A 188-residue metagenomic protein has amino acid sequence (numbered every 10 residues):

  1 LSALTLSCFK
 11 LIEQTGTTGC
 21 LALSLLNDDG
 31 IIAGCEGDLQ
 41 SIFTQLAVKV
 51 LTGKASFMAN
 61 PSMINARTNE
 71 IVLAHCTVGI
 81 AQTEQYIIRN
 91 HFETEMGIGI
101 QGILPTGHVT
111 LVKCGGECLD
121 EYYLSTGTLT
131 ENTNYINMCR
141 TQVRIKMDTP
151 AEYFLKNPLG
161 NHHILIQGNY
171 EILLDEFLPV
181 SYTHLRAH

Functional and structural regions predicted by a protein language model:
L1-G37: Long, internal scaffold/assembly segments composed of regular secondary structure
L11-T15, T44, L174: Short, well-ordered alpha-helical microsegments
G30-E131: C-terminal catalytic subdomain
E121-N157: Long C-terminal appendages of very large multidomain proteins
I164-I172, F177: Hydrophobic alpha-helical transmembrane segments of membrane transport and translocation systems, primarily multi-pass
L178-Y182: Extracellular ligand-binding/catalytic regions of CAZymes and related secreted enzymes and adhesion modules
T183-H188: Conserved small/polar residues in nucleotide/adenosyl-binding loops
